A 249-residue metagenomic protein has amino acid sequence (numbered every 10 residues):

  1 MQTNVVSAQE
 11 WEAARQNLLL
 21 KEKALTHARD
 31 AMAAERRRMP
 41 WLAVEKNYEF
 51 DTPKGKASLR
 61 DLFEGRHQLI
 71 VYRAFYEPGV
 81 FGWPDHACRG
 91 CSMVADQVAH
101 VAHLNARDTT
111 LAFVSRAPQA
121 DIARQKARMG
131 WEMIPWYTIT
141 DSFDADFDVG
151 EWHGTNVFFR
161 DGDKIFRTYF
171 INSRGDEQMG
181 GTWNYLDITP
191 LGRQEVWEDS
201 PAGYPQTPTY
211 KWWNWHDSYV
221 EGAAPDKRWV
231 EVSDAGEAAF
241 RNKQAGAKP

Functional and structural regions predicted by a protein language model:
M1-R107, R124-R128, D141-P249: Non-globular targeting/processing and membrane-anchoring segments
T109-T138: Conserved segment of the thioredoxin-like fold in thiol-based oxidoreductases
